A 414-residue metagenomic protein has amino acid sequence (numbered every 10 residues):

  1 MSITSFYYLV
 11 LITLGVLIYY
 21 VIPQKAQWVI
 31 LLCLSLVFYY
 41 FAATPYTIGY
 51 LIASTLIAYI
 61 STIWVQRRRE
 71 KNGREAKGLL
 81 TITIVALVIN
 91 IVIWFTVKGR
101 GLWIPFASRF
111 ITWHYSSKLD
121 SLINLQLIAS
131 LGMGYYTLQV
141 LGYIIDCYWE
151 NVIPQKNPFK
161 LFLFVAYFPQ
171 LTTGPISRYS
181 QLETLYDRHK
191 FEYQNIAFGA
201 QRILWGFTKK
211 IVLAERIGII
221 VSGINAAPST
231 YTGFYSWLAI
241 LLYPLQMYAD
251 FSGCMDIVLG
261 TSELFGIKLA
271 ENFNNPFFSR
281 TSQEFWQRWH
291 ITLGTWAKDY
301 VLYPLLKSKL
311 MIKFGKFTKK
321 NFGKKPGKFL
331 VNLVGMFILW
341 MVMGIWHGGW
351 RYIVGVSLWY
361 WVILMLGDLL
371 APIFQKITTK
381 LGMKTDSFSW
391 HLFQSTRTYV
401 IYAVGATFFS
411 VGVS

Functional and structural regions predicted by a protein language model:
M1-S414: Membrane-embedded transmembrane alpha-helical bundles that form the catalytic cores of multi-pass lipid-modifying
